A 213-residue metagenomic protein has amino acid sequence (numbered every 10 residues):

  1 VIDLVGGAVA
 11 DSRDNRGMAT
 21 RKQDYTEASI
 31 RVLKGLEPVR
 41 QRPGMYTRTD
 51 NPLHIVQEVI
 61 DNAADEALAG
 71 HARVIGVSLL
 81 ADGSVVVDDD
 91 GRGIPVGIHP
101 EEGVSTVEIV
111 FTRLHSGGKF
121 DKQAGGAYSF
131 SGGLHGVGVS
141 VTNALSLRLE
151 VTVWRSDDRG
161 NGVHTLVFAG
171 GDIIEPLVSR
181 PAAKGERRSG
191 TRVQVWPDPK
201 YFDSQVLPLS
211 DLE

Functional and structural regions predicted by a protein language model:
L4, A10-Q57, I109-F111, Q123: Bergerat-fold GHKL ATPase/HATPase_c domain
L4, G17-S29, A81-T106, G117-E213: GHKL-type ATPase core
L33, R40, L53, G70-R73 (+3 more regions): Short loop/turn elements that form and flank the Walker-type P-loop nucleotide-binding site in RecA-like NTPase cores
R40-P43, A63-A67, L114-K122: Structural motif corresponding to the C-terminal cap of alpha-helices
T47-R48, P52, A67, G126 (+1 more regions): Short, surface-exposed helix-loop/turn micro-motifs enriched in polar/charged residues
D50-I75, G138-L145: Conserved ATP-binding N-box helix of the HATPase_c
I60-D61, F111, E213: Generic solvent-exposed, charged/amphipathic alpha-helical segments that serve as macromolecular interface scaffolds
